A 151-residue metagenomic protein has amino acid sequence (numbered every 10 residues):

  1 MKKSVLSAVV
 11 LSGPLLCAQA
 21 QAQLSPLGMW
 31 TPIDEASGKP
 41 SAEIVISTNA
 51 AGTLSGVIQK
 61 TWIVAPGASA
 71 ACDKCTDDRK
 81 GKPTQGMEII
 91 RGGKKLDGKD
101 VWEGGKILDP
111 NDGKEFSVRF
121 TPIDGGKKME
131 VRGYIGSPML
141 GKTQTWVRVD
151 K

Functional and structural regions predicted by a protein language model:
M1-S4: Positively charged n-region of N-terminal signal peptides that target proteins for export
S7-L15: Bacterial N-terminal signal peptides
A18-M29: N-terminal helix-cap/turn-to-beta initiation motif at the start of protein domains
L24, P40, L140: Exposed loop/turn and edge beta-strand positions of beta-sandwich/beta-sheet ligand-binding modules
L27, P32-V118: Central antiparallel beta-sheet cores of small beta-barrel/beta-sandwich binding domains
A50, I123-G125: Structural motif
V118-P122, G136-S137: Exposed beta-sheet edge/beta-hairpin loop segments within beta-rich domains
G126-K128, Y134-K151: Edge beta-strand at a domain terminus
